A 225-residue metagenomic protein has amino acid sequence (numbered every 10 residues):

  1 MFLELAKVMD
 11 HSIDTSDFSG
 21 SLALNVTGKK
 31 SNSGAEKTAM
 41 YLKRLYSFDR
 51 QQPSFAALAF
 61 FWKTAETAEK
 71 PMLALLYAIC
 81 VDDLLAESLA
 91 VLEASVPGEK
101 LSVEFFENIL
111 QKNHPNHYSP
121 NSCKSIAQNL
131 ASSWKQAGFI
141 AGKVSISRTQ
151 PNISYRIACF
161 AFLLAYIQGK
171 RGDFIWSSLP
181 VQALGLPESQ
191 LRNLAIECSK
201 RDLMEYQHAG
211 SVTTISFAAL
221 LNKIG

Functional and structural regions predicted by a protein language model:
M1-L84, S88, L92, L101: Eukaryotic partner-binding/assembly regions in large regulatory complexes
S16, E36, M40-L45, N129-A137 (+1 more regions): Basic amphipathic alpha-helical segments that dock to polyanions
T27-N32, K112-I126: Short, positively charged loop/turn segments that connect secondary-structure elements
A94-G98, G169: Short helix-capping/hinge SLiMs at alpha-helix to coil transitions
P97-G98, Y118-S122, S145-I146: Short acidic, glycine/proline-enriched loop segments that cap or flank alpha-helices
L101-N116: DNA-recognition alpha helix
Y118-Q136, I140: Chromatin/DNA-recognition segments of nuclear transcriptional regulators
A141-N222: Accessory, usually C-terminal, subdomains that scaffold auxiliary metal cofactors
